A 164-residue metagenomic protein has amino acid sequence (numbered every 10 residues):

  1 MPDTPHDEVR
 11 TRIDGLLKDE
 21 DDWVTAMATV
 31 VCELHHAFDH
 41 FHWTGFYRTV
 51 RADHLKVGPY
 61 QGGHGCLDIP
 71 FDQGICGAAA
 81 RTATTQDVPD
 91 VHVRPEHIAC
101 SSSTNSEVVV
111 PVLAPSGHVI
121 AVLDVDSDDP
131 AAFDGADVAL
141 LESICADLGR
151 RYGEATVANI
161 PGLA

Functional and structural regions predicted by a protein language model:
M1-H64, S143, D147-A164: Intrinsically disordered, low-complexity terminal regulatory regions
W43, V109, V122: Short hydrophobic/aromatic beta-strand element in the GNAT-like acyltransferase core that lines or flanks the acyl-donor
T49-S102: Regulatory sensory and allosteric helical modules in signal-transduction proteins and certain transcription factors
S106-A114: A short, aliphatic-rich beta-strand micro-motif
L113-S127: Sensory-domain boundary capping and coupling elements
D126-I144, R151-A155: Regulatory loop-to-helix N-cap segments in sensory/regulatory domains that couple ligand/signal detection
